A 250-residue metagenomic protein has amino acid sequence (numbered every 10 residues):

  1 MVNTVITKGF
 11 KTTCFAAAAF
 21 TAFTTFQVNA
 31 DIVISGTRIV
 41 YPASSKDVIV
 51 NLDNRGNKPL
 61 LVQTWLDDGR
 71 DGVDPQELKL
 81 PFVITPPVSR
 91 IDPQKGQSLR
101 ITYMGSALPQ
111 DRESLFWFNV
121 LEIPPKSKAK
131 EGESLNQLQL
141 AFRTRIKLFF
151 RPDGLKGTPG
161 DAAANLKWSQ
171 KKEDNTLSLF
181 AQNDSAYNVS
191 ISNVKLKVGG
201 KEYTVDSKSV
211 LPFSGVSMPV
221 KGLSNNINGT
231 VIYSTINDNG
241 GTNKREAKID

Functional and structural regions predicted by a protein language model:
V2-F15: Bacterial N-terminal signal peptides that target proteins for export
T24-A30: Sec/Tat signal peptide C-region and signal peptidase I cleavage site
A30-D53, T158-D174: Beta-sheet-dominated interaction scaffolds and their linkers
T37-P75: N-terminal targeting signals for Sec/Tat export/insertion, comprising classic cleavable signal peptides
L52-G56, L179-S185: Asparagine-centered strand-capping/turn motif at beta-strand->loop junctions
K58-L66, V189-V194, R245: Short, hydrophobic/aromatic beta-strand segments
D74-S106, G200-N226: Intrinsically disordered, low-complexity Pro/Gly/Ser/Thr-rich segments with frequent PxxP/GP/PP motifs and embedded
M104-L155, I227-D250: Terminal connector regions
